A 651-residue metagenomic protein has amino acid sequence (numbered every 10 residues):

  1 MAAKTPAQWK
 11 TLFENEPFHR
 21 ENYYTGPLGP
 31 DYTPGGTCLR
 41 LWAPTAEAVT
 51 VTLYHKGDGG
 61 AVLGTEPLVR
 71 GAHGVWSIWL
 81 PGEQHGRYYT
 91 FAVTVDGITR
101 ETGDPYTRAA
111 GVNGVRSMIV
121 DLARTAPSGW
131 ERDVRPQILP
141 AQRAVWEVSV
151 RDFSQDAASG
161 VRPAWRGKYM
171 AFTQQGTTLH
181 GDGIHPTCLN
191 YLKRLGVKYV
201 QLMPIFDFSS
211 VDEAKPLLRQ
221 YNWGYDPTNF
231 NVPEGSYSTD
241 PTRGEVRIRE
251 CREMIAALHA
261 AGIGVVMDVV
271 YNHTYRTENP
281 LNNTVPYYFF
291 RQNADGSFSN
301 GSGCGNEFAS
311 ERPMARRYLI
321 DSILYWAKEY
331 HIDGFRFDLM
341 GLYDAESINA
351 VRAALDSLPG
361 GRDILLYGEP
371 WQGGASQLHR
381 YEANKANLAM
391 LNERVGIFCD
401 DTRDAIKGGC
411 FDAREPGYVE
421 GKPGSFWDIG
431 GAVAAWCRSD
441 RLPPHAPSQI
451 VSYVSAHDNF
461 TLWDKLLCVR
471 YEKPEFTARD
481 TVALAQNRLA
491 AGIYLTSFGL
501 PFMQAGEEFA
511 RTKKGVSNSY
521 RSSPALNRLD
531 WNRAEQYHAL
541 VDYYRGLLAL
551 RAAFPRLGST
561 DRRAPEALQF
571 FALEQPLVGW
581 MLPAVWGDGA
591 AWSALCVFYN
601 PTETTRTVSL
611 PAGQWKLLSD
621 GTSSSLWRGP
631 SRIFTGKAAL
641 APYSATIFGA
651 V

Functional and structural regions predicted by a protein language model:
M1-P34, V62-L63, R70-Q174: The feature marks proteins involved in alpha-glucan
E21-G26, T496-V516, R528-L595: Glycan-recognition and catalytic regions of carbohydrate-active enzymes
D31-E47, Q569-P611: Carbohydrate-binding surface patches
L41, F91, V148, L202 (+8 more regions): Conserved, mostly hydrophobic/aromatic
A43, H85-Y89, P630-V651: C-terminal beta-strand-rich structural cap/linker in extracellular carbohydrate-active enzymes
Y54, R479, A483, L529 (+4 more regions): C-terminal accessory region downstream of the catalytic core in glycan-modifying enzymes
V120, R352-A353, L358, R362-A505 (+5 more regions): Conserved alpha/beta catalytic core and glycan-binding cleft of carbohydrate-active enzymes
R151-Y330, L339-P359, L365, Q377: Substrate-binding/active-site clefts of carbohydrate-active enzymes
